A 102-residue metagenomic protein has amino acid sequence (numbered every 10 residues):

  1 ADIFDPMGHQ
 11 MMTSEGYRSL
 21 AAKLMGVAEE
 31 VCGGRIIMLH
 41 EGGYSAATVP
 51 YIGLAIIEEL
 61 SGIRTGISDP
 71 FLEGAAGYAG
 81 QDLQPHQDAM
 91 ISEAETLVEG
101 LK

Functional and structural regions predicted by a protein language model:
A1-K102: A general "terminal functional-core" signal
